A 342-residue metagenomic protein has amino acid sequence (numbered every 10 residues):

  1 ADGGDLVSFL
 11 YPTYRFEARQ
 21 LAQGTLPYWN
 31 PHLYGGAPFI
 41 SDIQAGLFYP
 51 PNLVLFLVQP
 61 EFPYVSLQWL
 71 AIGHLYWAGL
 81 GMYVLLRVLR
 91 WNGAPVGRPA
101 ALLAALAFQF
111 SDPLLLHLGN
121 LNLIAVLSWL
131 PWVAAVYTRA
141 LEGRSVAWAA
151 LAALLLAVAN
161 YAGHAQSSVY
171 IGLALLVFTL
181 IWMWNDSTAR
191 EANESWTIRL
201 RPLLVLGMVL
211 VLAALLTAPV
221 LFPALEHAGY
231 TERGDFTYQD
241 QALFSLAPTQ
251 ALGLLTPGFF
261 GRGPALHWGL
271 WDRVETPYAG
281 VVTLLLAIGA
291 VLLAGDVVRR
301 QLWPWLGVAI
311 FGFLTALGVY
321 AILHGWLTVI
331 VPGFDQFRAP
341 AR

Functional and structural regions predicted by a protein language model:
A1-L89, P95, A100-W129, L252-V274: Active-site lumenal/periplasmic loops and adjacent helix-entry segments of GT-C-fold, multi-pass membrane
F9-L21, T25, V209-L292, T328 (+2 more regions): Periplasmic/ER-lumenal interhelical loops and adjacent helix-loop junctions in multi-pass membrane proteins
S41-F48, L67, A71, A104 (+7 more regions): Hydrophobic alpha-helical transmembrane segments of polytopic
L55-Q59, D112-H117, R139, L156-G163 (+2 more regions): Hydrophobic alpha-helical transmembrane segments
W77-L89, G97-W184, V205-A224: Membrane-embedded helix bundles of polyisoprenyl
G79-Y83, L130-A134, A218-L221, P248 (+5 more regions): Alpha-helical transmembrane segments of polytopic integral membrane proteins, especially the permease/helical cores
A189-L204, A287-I322: Membrane-interface helix-loop-helix junctions at transmembrane boundaries of multi-pass membrane enzymes, predominantly
